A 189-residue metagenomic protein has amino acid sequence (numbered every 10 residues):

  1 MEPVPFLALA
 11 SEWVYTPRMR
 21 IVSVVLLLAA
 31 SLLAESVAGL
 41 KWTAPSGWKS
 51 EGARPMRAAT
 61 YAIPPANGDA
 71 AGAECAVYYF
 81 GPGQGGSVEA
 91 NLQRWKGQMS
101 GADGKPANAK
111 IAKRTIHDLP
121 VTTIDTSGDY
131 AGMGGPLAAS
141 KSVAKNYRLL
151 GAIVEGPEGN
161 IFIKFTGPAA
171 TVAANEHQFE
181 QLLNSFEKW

Functional and structural regions predicted by a protein language model:
E12, L40-W42, W48, P157-W189: Surface-exposed amphipathic alpha-helical segments
I21-L32: Sec-dependent N-terminal signal peptides
T43-A102: Secretory pathway targeting signatures of secreted, lumenal, and periplasmic proteins
S46, M56-A58, L92-V154: Signature of long, low-cysteine stretches enriched in small and polar/charged residues
F80-P82, S127-A131, E158, T166-P168: Solvent-exposed coil/turn segments that connect beta secondary-structure elements in extracytoplasmic/periplasmic
